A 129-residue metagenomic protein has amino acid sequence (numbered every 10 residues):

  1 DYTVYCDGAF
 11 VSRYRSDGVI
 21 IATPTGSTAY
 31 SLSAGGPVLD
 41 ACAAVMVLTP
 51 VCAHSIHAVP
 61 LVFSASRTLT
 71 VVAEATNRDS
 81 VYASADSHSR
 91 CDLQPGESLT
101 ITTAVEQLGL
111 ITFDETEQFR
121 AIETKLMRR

Functional and structural regions predicted by a protein language model:
D1-S16, I20, T28-R129: Catalytic phosphate-donor-binding core of small-molecule kinases
